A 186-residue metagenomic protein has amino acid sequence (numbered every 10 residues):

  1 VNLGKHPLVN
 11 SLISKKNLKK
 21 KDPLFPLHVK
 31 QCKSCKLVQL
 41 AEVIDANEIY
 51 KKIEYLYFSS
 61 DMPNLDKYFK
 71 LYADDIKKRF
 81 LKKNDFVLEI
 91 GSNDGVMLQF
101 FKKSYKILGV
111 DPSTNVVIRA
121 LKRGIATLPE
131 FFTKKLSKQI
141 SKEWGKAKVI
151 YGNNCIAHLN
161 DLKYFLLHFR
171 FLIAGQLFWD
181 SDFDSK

Functional and structural regions predicted by a protein language model:
V1-P63: N-terminal juxtadomain amphipathic helix that follows a signal peptide/anchor or precedes a small N-terminal auxiliary
L8, L177-K186: Short, glycine-/aromatic-enriched active-site segment of Class I SAM-dependent methyltransferases
K83-N93: Conserved class I S-adenosyl-L-methionine
D94-Y105: Conserved SAM-binding loop of SAM-dependent methyltransferases across substrates and taxa, primarily the Class I
S113-N115: Conserved SAM/SAH-binding beta-strand->alpha-helix loop
R123-Q139: Conserved SAM-binding strand-loop segment of SAM-dependent methyltransferases
K148-Y151: A conserved beta-strand element that flanks and buttresses the S-adenosyl-L-methionine
K163-F178: A short glycine-rich, Lys/Arg-flanked "PGG" loop and its adjoining helix->strand segment in the class I
